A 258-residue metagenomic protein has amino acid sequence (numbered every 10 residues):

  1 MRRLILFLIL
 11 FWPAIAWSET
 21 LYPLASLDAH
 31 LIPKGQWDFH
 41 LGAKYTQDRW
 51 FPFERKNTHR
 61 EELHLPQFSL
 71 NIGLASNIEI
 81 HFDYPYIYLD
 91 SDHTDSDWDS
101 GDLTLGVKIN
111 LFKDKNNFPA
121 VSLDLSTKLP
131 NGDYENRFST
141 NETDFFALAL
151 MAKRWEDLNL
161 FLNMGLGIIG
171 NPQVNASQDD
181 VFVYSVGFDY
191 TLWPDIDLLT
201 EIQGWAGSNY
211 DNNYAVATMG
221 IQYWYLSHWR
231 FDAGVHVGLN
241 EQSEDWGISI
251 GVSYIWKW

Functional and structural regions predicted by a protein language model:
I5-L6, A16: Cleavable N-terminal signal peptides
W12-S18: Sec/Tat signal peptide C-region and signal peptidase I cleavage site
S18-W258: Transmembrane beta-barrel domains of Gram-negative outer membranes and organellar outer membranes
